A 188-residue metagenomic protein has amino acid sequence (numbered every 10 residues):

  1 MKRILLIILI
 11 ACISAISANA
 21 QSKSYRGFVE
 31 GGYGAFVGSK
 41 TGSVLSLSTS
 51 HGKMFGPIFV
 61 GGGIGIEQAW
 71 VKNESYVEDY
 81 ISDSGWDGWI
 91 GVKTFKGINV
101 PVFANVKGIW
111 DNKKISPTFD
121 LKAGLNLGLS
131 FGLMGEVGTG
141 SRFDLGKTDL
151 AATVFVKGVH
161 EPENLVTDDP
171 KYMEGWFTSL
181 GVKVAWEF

Functional and structural regions predicted by a protein language model:
M1-Y25, V184, F188: Bacterial Sec-dependent N-terminal signal peptides
N19-F55, F59, E187: Short glycine/proline- and aromatic-enriched beta-strand/turn motifs that initiate or cap beta-hairpins
S22-S24, G38-V44, K93-N99, G128-M134 (+1 more regions): Transmembrane beta-barrel outer-membrane domains
F28-E30, F103, T153-F155, G181-K183: Beta-strand secondary-structure signal
G31-G34, I66, V156-V159: Generic short beta-strand segments
T49-A152: Gram-negative (and chloroplast) outer-membrane scaffold detector with strong preference for beta-barrel transmembrane
F103, T139, F143, G175-F188: Outer-membrane beta-barrel "beta-signal"
H160-K171: Low-complexity, intrinsically disordered Gly/Pro/Thr-rich segments
